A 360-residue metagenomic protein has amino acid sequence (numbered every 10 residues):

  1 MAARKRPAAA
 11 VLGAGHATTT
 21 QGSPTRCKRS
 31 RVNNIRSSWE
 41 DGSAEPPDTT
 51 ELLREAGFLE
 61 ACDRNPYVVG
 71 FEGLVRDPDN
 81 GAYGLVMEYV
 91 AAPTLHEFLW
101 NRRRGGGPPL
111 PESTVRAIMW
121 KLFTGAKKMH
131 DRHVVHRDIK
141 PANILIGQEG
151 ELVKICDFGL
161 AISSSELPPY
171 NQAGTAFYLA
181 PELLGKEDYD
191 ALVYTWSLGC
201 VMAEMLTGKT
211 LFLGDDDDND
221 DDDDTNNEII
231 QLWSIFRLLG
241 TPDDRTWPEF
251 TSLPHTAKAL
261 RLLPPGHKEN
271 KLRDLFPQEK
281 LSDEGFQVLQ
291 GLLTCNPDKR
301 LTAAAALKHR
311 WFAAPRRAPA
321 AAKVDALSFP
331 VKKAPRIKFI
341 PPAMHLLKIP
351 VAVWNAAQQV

Functional and structural regions predicted by a protein language model:
G70-Y83: Short beta-strand micro-motifs within the conserved protein kinase catalytic domain, predominantly in the N-lobe
N80-T94: Conserved short submotifs of the Hanks-type protein kinase catalytic core that shape the nucleotide-binding pocket
I118-M119: Activation segment signature within eukaryotic-like protein kinase domains
H130-I146: Catalytic-loop of the protein kinase fold
Y170-L183: Conserved activation segment of eukaryotic-like protein kinases, specifically the C-terminal portion of the activation
T241-V288: C-terminal lobe substrate-recognition/regulatory segment of protein kinase catalytic domains
A318-V360: C-terminal intrinsically disordered, low-complexity extensions immediately downstream of enzyme catalytic cores
